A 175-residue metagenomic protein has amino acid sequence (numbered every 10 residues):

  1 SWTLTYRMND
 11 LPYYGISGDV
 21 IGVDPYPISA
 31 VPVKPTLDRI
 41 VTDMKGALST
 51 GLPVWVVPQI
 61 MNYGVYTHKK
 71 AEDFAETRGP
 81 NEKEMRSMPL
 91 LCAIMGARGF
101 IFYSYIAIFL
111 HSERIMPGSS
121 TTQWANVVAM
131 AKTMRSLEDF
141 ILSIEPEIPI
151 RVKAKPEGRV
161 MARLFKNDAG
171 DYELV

Functional and structural regions predicted by a protein language model:
S1-V175: Glycan-processing catalytic domains of CAZymes
